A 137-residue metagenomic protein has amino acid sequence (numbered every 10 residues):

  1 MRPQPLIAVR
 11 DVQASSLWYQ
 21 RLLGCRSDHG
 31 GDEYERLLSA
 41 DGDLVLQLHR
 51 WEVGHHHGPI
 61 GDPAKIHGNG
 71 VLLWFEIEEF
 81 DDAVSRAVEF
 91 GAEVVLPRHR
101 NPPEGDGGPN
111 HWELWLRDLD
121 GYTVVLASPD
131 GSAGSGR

Functional and structural regions predicted by a protein language model:
M1-Q4, C25-E78, D82-R117, S128-R137: Vicinal oxygen chelate
I7-D11: Short, surface-exposed ligand-recognition loops at beta-strand->loop->(often short) alpha-helix junctions that present
V12-Q13, F80: Generic non-transmembrane alpha-helix signal with a bias for helix starts/N-cap capping motifs
S15-Q20, A87, G121: Conserved active-site tyrosine of GNAT-family acetyltransferases
D118-V124: Short, glycine-anchored, charge-dense loop/turn motifs used at functional sites
